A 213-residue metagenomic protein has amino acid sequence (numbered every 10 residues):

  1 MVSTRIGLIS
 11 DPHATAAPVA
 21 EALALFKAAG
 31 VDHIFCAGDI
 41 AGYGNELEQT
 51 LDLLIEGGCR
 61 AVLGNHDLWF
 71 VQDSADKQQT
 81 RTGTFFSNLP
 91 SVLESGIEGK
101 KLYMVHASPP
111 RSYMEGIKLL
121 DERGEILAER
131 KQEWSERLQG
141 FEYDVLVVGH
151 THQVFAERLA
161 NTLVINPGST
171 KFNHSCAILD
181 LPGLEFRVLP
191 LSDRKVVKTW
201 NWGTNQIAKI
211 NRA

Functional and structural regions predicted by a protein language model:
V2, V145, F155-A213: Acidic, His/Gly-rich catalytic cores of divalent-metal-dependent hydrolytic chemistry
V2-G96: Core catalytic region of metal-dependent phosphoesterases/phosphodiesterases, especially metallo-beta-lactamase-like
T4-H13, K101-S108, L163-G168: Active-site-proximal beta-strand elements of phosphoester/diester hydrolases
H13-P18, G42-N45, D67-Q72, P110-S112 (+2 more regions): Active-site environment of divalent metal-dependent phosphoester hydrolases
A20-E21, L47-Q49, S74-A75, G116-I117 (+2 more regions): Short amphipathic alpha-helical segments
K27-H33, R81-E157: His/acidic metal-ligating clusters that form di-metal
A37, G149-H150, P167: Short His-Asn-centered micro-motif
G58, K101, G183-E185: Structural motif
